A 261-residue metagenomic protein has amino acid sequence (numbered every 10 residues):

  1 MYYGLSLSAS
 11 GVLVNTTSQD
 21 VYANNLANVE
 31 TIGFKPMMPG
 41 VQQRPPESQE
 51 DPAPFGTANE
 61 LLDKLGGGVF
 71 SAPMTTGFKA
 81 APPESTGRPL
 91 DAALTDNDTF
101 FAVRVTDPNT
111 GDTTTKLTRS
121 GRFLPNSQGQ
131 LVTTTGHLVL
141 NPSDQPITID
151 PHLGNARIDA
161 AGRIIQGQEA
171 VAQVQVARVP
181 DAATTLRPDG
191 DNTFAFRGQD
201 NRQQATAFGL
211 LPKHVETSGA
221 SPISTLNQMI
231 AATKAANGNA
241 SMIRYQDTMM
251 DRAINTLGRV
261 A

Functional and structural regions predicted by a protein language model:
M1-A261: Amphipathic alpha-helical polymerization modules
